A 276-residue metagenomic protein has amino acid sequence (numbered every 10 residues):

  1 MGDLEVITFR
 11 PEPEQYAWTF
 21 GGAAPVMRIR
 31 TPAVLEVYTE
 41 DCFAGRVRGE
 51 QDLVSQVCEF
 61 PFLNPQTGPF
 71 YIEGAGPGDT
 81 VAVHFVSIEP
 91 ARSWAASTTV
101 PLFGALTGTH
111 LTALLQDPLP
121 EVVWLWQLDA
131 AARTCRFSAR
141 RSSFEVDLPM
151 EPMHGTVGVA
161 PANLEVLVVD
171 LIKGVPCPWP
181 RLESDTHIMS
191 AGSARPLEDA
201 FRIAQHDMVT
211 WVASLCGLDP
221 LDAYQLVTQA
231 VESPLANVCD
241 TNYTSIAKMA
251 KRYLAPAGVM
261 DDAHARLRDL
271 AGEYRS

Functional and structural regions predicted by a protein language model:
G2-C58: N-terminal, Lys/Arg-enriched amphipathic/low-complexity engagement segments that precede the first folded domain
W18-A24, N64-F70, T210-W211: Short alpha-helix capping/helix-loop boundary micro-motifs
A24, V37-T39, L125-L215, A230-V231 (+1 more regions): Active-site gating/interface segments in enzymes
V37, T80-V83: A generic structural signal for residues embedded in beta-strands
C42-L53, I88-T99, A236-V238: Short, Lys/Arg- and Gly-enriched loop/turn segments at beta-strand edges
V54-E73: Aromatic/His-enriched, Gly/Pro-containing loop or helix-boundary segments that lie immediately adjacent to catalytic
I88-G155: Intrinsically disordered, low-complexity linker/loop segments enriched in Gly/Pro and charged/polar residues
